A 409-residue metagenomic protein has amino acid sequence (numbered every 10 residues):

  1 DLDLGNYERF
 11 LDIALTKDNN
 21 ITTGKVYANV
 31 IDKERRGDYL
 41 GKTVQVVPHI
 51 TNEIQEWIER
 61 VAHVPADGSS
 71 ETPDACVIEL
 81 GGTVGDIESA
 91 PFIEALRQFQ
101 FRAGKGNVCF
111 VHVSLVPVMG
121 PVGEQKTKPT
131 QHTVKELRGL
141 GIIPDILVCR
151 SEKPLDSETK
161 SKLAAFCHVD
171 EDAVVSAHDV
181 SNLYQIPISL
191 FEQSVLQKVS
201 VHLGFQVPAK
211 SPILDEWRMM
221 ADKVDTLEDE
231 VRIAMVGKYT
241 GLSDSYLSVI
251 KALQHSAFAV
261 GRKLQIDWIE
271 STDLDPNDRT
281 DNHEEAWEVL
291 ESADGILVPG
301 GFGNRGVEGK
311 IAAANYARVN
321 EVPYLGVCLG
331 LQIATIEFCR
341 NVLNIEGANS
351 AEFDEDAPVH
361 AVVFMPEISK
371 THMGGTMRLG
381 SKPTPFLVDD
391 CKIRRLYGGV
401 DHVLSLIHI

Functional and structural regions predicted by a protein language model:
D1-Q265, S271-G295, F302-G303, G309-Y316 (+1 more regions): Flexible phosphate-sensing "switch/lid" loops adjacent to ATP/NTP-binding sites across phosphate-transfer
N20, C149, S176, L329 (+2 more regions): Proline- and acidic/polar-enriched loop/turn elements at helix boundaries
V289, G295-K392, Y397: Cysteine-nucleophile active-site neighborhood
R395-S405: Acyltransferase
I407-I409: Conserved small/polar residues in nucleotide/adenosyl-binding loops
